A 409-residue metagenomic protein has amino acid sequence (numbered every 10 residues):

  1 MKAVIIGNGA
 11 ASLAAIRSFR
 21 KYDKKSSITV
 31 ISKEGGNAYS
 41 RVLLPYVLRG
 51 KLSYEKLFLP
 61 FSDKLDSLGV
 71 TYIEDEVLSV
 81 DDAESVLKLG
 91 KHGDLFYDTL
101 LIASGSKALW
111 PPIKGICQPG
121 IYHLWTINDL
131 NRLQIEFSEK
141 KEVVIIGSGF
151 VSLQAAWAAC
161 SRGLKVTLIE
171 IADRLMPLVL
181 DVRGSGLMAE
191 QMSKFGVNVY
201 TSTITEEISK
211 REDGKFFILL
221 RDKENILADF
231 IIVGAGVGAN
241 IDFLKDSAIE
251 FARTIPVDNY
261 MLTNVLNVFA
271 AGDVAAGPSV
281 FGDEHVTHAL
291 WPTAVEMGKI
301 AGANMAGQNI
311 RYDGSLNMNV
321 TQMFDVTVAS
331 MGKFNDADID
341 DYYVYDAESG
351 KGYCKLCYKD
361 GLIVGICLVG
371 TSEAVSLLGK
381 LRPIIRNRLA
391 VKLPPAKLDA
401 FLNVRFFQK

Functional and structural regions predicted by a protein language model:
M1-K2, N8, K21, V274-G379: Mid-to-C-terminal Rossmann-like scaffold of FAD/NAD(P)H-dependent oxidoreductases
M1-V70, A158-V179, V375-S376: Beta1-alpha1 glycine-rich phosphate/pyrophosphate-binding loop at the start of Rossmann-like nucleotide-binding domains
G9-L13, G35, A108, N128 (+3 more regions): Residue-level detector of alpha-helix initiation sites
K25-S27, L68-K88, D94-L95, S161-V257: A Rossmann-like FAD-binding core segment of flavoenzymes
S104-R162: Glycine-rich dinucleotide-binding loop and its adjacent helix/turn
C117-S138, N225-I300: FAD-site-proximal beta/loop scaffold in flavoenzymes
S372-K392: A short, polar/charged loop-to-alpha-helix boundary motif
A390-K409: Cysteine/selenocysteine-centered motifs that mediate thiol-based redox chemistry or coordinate metal-sulfur cofactors
